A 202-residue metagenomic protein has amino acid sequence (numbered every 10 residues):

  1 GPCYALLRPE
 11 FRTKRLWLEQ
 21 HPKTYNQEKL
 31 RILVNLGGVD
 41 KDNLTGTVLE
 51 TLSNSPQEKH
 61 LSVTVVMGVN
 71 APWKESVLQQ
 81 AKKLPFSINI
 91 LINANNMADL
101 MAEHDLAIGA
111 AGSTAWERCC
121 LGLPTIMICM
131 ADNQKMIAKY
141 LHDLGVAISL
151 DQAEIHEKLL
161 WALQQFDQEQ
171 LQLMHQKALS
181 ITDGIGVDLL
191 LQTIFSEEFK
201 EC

Functional and structural regions predicted by a protein language model:
G1-N43, K74-E75: A nucleotide-sugar donor-handling region in carbohydrate enzymes
V39-S53: A conserved mid-protein helix/loop that constitutes part of the nucleotide-sugar donor-binding site
V77-N93: Nucleotide-activated donor-binding/catalytic signature segment of Leloir-type glycosyltransferases, i.e., the conserved
N93-H104, C119-C120: Short acidic alpha-helix that forms the nucleotide-activated donor recognition element in Leloir-type transferases
A102-S113: Acidic donor-binding loop of glycosyltransferase active sites
D132-A162: Change "using UDP/GDP/dTDP sugars" to "using nucleotide sugars
Q170-G184: A short, well-ordered alpha-helix in the C-terminal region of glycosyltransferases
D183-C202: C-terminal alpha-helical cap of glycosyltransferases
